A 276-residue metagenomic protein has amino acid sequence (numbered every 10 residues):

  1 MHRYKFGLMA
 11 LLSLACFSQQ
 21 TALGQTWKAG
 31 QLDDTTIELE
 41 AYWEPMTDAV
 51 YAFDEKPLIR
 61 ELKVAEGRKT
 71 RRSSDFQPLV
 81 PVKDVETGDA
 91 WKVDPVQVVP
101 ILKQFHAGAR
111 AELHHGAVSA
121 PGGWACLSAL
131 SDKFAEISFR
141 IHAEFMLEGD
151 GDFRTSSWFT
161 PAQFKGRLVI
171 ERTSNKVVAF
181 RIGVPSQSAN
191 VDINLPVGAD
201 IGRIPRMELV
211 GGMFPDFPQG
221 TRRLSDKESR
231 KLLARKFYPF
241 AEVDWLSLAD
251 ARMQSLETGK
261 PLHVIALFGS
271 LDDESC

Functional and structural regions predicted by a protein language model:
M1-K5: Positively charged n-region of N-terminal signal peptides that target proteins for export
G7-F17: Bacterial N-terminal signal peptides
A10-L11, T21-A22, S255: Cleavable N-terminal signal peptides
T21-K236: Signature of exported/secreted
W43, E208-C276: Proteins that catalyze or organize thiol-disulfide redox chemistry and the adjacent proteostasis machinery handling
